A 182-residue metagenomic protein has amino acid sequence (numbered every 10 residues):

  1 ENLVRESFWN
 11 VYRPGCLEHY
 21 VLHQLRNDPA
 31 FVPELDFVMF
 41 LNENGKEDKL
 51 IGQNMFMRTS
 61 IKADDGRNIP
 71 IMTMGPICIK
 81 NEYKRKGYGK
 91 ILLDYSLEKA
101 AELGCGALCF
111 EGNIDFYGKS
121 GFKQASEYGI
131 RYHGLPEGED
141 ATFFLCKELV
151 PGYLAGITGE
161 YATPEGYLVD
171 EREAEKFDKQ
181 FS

Functional and structural regions predicted by a protein language model:
E1-Q24, A30-I51, R67, T73 (+3 more regions): Short amphipathic alpha-helix that is part of the acyltransferase structural core
S7, K99, F116: Short alpha-helical functional segments enriched in proximate histidine and acidic residues
H23-N27, I130-H133: Short, P/G- and charge-enriched loop/turn segments at secondary-structure junctions
M39, F56-T59, I79: GNAT/GCN5-related N-acetyltransferase fold signature
T59-M74, K84: A conserved beta-turn-beta hairpin within the catalytic core of GNAT-like acetyltransferases that forms part
R67, K80-I91, L103, K119: Conserved glycine-rich acetyl-CoA-binding loop
M74, I79, R85-E98, C109-F110: Conserved acetyl-CoA-binding loop-helix of GNAT-fold acetyltransferases
E102-G106, G112-E139: Conserved active-site alpha-helix within GNAT-family acetyltransferase domains
